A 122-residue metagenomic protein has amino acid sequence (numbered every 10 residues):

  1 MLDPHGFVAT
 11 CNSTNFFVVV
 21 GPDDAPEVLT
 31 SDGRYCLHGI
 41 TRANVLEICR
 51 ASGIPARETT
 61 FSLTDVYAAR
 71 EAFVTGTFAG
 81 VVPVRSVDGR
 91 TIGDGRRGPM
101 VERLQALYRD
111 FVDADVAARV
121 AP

Functional and structural regions predicted by a protein language model:
M1-L2, V74: Short beta-strand and adjacent tight-turn residues that come in two discontinuous sequence segments and form the edges
L2-D3, S86: Short, acidic, Ser/Thr-enriched surface-loop or helix-capping motifs
V8-P122: Conserved catalytic-core subdomain
